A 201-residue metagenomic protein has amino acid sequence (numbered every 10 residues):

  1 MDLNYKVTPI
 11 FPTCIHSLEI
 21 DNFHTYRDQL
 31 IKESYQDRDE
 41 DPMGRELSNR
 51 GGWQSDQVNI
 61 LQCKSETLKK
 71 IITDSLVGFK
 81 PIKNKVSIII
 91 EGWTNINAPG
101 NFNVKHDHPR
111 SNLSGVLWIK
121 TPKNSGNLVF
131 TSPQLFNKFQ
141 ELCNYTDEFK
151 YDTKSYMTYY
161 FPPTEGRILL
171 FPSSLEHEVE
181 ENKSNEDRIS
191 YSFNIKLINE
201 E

Functional and structural regions predicted by a protein language model:
M1-K83, F102: Non-heme Fe(II)/2-oxoglutarate
H16, I90-G92, L113-G115, I189-F193: Hydrophobic residues positioned within well-ordered beta-strands of beta-sheet architectures
I82-G92: A short coil-to-beta-strand element that immediately follows conserved catalytic motifs
N97-L170, D187, E201: Catalytic core of non-heme Fe(II) oxygenases with the double-stranded beta-helix
N101-F102, S174-E178: Histidine-centered metal-chelating micro-motifs
I119, L175, I195-L197: Short beta-strand segments enriched in hydrophobic/aromatic residues within well-folded beta-rich domains
E180-S190: Ligand-binding loop in jelly-roll beta-barrel domains
Y191-E201: Short peripheral tails and domain-boundary helices/loops at the edges of structured domains
